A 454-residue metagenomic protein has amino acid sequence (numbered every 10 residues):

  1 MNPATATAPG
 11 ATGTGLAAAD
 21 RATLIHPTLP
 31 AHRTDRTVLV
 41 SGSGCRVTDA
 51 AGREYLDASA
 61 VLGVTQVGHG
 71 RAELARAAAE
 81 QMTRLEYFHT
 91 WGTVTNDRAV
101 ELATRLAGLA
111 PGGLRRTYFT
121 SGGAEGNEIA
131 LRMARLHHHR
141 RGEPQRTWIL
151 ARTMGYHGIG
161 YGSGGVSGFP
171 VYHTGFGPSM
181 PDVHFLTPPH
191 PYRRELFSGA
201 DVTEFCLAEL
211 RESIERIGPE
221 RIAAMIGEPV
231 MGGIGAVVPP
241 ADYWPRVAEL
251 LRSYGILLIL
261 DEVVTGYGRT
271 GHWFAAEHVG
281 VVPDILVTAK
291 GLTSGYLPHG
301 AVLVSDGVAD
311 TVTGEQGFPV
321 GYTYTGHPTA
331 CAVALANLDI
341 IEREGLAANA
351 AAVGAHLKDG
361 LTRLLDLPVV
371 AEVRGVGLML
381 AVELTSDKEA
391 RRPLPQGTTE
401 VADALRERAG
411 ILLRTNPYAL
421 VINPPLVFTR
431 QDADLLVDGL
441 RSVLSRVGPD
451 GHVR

Functional and structural regions predicted by a protein language model:
N2-R454: Conserved N-terminal phosphate-binding loop of PLP-dependent enzymes in the Aspartate aminotransferase
